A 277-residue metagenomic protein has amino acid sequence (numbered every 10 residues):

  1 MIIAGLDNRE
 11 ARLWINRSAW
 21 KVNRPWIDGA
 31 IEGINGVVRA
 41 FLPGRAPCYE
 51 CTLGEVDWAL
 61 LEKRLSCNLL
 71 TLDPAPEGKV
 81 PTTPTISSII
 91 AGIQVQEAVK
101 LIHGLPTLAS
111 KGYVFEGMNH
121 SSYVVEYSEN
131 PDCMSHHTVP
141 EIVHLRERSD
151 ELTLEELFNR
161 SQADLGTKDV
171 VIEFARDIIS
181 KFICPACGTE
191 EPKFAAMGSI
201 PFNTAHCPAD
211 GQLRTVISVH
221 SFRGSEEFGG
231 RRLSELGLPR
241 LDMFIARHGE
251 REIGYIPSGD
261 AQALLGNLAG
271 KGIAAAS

Functional and structural regions predicted by a protein language model:
M1-S277: Glycine-rich phosphate/adenylate-binding loop
